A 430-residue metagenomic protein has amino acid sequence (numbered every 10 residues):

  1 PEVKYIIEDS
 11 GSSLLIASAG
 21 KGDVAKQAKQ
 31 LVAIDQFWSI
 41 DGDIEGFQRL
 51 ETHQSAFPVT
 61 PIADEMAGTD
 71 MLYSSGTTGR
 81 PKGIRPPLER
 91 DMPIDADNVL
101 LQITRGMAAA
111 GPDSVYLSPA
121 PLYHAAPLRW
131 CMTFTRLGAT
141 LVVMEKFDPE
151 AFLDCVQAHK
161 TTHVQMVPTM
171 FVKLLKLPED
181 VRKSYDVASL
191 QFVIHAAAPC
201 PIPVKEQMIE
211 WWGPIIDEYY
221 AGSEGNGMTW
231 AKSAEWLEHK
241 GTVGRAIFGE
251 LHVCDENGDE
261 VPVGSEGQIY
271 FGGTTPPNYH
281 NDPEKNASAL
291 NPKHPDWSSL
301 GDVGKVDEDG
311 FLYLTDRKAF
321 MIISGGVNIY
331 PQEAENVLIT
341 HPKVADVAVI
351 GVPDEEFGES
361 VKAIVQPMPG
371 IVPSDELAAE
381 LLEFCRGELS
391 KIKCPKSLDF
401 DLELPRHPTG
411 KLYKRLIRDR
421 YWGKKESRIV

Functional and structural regions predicted by a protein language model:
P1-Y5, A19-D23, A139-H159, I329-A334: ATP-dependent adenylate-forming carboxylate-activation enzymes
K4-E8, L15-A17, D154-V156, V164 (+9 more regions): AMP-binding/adenylate-forming catalytic core of the ANL superfamily
D23-L72, R80, P87-L101, L177-P178: ANL superfamily adenylate-forming
D70-G76, R136, T161-M166, L177-H239 (+3 more regions): Gly/Ser/Thr-rich phosphate-binding loop
K82-R85, A96-R105, L153-C155, F171-P178 (+7 more regions): Adenylate-forming
M92-V115, P119, Y123-H163, L177: Conserved AMP-binding/adenylation subdomain of ANL enzymes
P199, E238-D282, A289-P292, D309: Adenylate-forming AMP-binding core of the ANL superfamily, especially NRPS adenylation
D419-V430: Acidic/polar alpha-helix N-cap and adjacent early helical turns within long charge-rich amphipathic helices/linkers
